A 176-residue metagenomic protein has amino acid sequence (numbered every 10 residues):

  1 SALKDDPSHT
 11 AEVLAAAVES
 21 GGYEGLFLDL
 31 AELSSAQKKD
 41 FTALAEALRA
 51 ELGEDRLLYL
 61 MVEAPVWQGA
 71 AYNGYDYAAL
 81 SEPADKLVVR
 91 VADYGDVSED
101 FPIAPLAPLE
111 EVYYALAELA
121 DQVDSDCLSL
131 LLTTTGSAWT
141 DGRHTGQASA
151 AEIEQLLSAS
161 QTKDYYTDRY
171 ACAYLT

Functional and structural regions predicted by a protein language model:
S1, T134-T176: Glycan-binding loop/region signatures in secreted carbohydrate-active enzymes
S1-P108: Chitinase-like catalytic core of GlcNAc-active glycosidases
L33, E99, I103-A107, C127 (+3 more regions): A sequence-level detector of short, solvent-exposed, charge-rich linear segments
L52-R56, D121-L128, S158-K163: Structural alpha-beta junctions
A64-A71, P108-V112, T135-T140, G146: Active-site glycine- and acidic-residue-rich loops that bind and position anionic ligands or nucleotide-like cofactors
Y77-P83, E111-A115, A151-Y165: Short alpha-helical interface patches
G95, Y114-D141: Active-site region of glycoside hydrolase catalytic domains
S98-L119, Y174-T176: Gly/Pro-rich active-site loop or hairpin
